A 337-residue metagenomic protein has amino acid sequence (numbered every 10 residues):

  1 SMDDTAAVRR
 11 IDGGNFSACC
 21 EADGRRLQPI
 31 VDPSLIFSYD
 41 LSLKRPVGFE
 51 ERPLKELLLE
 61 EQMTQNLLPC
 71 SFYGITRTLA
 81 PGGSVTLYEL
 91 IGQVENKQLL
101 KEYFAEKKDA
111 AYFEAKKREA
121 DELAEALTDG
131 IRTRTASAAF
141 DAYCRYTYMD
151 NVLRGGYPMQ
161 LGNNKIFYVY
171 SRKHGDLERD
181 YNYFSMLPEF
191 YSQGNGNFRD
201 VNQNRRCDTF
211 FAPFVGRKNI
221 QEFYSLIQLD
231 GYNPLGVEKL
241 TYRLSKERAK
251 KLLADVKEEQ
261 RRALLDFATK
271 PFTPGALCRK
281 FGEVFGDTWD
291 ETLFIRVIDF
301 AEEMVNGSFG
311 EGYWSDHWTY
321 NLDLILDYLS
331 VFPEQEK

Functional and structural regions predicted by a protein language model:
S1-K337: Acidic, mature catalytic/reactive cores of soluble proteins
